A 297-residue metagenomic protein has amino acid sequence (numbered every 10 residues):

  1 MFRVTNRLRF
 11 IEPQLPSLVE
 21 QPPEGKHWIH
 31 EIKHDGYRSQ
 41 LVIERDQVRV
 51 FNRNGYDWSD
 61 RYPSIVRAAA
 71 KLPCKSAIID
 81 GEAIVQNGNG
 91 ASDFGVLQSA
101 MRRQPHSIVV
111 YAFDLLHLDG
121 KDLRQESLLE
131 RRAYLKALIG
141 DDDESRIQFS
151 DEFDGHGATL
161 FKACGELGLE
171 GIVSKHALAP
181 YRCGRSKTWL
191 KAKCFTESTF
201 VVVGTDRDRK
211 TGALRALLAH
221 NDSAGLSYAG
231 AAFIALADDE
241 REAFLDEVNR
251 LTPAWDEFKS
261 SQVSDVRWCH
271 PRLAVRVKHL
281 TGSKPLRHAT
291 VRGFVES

Functional and structural regions predicted by a protein language model:
M1-S297: Catalytic cores of nucleic-acid ligases and guanylyltransferases
